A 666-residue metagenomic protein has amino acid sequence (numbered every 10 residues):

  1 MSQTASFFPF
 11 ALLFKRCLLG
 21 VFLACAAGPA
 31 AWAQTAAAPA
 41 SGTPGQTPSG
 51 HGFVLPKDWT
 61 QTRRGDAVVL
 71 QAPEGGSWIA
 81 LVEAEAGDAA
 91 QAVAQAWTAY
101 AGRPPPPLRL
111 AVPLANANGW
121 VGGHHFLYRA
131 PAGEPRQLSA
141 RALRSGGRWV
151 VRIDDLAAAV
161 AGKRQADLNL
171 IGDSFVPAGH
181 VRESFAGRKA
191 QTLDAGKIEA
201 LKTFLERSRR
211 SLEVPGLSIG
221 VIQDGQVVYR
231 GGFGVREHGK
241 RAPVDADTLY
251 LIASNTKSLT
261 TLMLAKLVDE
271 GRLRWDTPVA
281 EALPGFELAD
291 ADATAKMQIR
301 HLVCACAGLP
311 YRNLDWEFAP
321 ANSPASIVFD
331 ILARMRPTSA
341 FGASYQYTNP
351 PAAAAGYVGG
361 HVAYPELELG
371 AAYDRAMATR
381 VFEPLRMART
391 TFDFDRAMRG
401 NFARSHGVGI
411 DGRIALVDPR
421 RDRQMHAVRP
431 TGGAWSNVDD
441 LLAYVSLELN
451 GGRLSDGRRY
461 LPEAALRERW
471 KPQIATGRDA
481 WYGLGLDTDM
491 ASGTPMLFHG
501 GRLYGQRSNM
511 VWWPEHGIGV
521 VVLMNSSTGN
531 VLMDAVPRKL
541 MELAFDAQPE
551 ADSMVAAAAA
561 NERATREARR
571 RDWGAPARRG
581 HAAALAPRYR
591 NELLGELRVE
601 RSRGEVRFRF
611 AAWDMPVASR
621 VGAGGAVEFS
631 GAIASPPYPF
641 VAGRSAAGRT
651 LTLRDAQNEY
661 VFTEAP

Functional and structural regions predicted by a protein language model:
K15-P29: Bacterial N-terminal signal peptides
T35, P39, T60-A159: Conserved polar/disulfide-associated segments of primarily extracytoplasmic proteins
D66-Q71, R571-F610, G643: Short, solvent-exposed loop/hinge segments that bridge or flank secondary-structure elements
I79-V82, G146-A159, N509-W512, H516-S526 (+1 more regions): Short, well-ordered beta-strand elements
V82-E85, A90-N118, L593-P639: Central antiparallel beta-sheet cores of small beta-barrel/beta-sandwich binding domains
P105, D173-L201, L523-L593, A647-P666: Short, gly/Ser/Thr-rich active-site loops of penicillin-recognizing serine hydrolases
L193-I252, R272-R274, E281-A282, L288 (+3 more regions): Short, conserved catalytic-motif segment at the N-terminal edge
Q226, R230-E237, D290-Y504, S508-W512: Short, surface-exposed loop or secondary-structure junction motifs that flank catalytic or metal-binding residues
